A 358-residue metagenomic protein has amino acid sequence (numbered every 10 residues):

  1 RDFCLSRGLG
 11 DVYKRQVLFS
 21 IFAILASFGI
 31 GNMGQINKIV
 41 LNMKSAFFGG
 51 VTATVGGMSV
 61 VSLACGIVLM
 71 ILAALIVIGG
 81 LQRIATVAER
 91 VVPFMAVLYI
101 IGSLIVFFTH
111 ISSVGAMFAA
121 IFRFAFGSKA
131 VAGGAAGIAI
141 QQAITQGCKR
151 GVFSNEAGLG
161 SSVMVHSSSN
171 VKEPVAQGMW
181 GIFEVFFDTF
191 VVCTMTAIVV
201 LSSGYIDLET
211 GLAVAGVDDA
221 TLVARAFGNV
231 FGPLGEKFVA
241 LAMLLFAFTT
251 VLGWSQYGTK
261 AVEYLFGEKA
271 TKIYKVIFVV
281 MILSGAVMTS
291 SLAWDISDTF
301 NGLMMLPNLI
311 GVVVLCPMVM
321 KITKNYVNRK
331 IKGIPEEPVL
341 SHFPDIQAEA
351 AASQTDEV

Functional and structural regions predicted by a protein language model:
D2-Y13: Single conserved hydrophobic/aromatic residue that forms the stacking wall/gate of nucleotide- or nucleobase-binding
D11-L18, T54-G56, V171-F187, E268-V276: Membrane-interface alpha-helices at helix entry/exit sites of multi-pass transporters
R15-N37, S62-M70, A74, I78 (+4 more regions): Hydrophobic, membrane-embedded alpha-helices of multi-pass small-molecule transporters
Q16-S20, F47-G79, V97-L98, E236-L241 (+1 more regions): Transmembrane alpha-helical segments of multi-pass small-molecule transport proteins
I36-M43, V60-F122, V262, W294-M320 (+2 more regions): Membrane-interface loop-to-helix entry segments
G66-L81, V92-S112, T145, K149-R150 (+2 more regions): Selective recognition of specific alpha-helical transmembrane segments in multi-pass small-molecule
G102-A120, S128-A135, S168-S169, G178 (+1 more regions): Extracellular/periplasmic helix-exit of transmembrane alpha-helices
A270-K324, V339-V358: A generic transmembrane alpha-helix motif of multi-pass inner-membrane proteins
